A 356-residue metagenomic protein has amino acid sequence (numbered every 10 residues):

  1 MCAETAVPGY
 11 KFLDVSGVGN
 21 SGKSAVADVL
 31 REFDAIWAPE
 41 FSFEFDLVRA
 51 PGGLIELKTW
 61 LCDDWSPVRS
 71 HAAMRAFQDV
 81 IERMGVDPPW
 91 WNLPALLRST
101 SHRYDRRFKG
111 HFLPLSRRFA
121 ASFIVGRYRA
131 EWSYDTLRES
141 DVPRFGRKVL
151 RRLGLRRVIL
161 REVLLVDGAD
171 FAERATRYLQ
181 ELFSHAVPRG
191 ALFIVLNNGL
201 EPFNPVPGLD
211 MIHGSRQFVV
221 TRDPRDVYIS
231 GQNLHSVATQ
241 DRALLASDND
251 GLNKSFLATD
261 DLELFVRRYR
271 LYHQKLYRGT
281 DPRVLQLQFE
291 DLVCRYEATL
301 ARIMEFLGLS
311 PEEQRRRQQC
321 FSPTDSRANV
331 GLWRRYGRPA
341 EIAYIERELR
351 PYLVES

Functional and structural regions predicted by a protein language model:
M1-D170, S322-S326: PAPS-dependent sulfotransferase catalytic core
G22-K23, D223, I303, I345: Generic structural signal for small/hydrophobic residues in well-ordered secondary structure, especially within
D34-A35, L287, C294, L349-R350: N-terminal auxiliary "cap/dimerization" subdomain that precedes the catalytic jelly-roll/cupin core of mononuclear
P39, R315-R316: Short, hydrophobic secondary-structure boundary micro-motifs
G53-E56, Q232-N233, R302, N329-L332: Short, surface-exposed amphipathic charged segments that create phosphate/polyanion-binding patches used for binding
P114-Q314: PAPS-dependent sulfotransferase catalytic domain
A238-V266, R316-S356: PAPS-dependent sulfotransferase catalytic core
